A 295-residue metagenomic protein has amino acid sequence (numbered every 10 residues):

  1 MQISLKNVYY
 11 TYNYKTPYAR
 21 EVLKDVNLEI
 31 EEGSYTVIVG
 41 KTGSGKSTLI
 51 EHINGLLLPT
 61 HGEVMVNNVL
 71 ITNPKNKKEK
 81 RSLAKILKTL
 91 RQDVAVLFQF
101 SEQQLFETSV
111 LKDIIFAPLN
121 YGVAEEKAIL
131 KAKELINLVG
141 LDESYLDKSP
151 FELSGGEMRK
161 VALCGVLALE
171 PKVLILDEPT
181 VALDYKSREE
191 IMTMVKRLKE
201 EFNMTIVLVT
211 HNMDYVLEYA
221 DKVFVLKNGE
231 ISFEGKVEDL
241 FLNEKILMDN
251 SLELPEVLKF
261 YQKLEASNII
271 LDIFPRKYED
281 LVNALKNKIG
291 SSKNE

Functional and structural regions predicted by a protein language model:
N54: Helix-to-loop junction immediately C-terminal to a conserved catalytic motif
G62-K78, L90: Conserved ABC transporter NBD signature motif
E126-S144: Conserved ABC ATPase "signature" region
S149-L153, E157: Conserved ABC ATPase signature
E170: Conserved catalytic motifs of ABC-family nucleotide-binding domains
L174-D177: Catalytic Walker B motif of ABC-type/P-loop ATPase nucleotide-binding domains
N228-G229: Conserved ABC ATPase "signature" C-loop
